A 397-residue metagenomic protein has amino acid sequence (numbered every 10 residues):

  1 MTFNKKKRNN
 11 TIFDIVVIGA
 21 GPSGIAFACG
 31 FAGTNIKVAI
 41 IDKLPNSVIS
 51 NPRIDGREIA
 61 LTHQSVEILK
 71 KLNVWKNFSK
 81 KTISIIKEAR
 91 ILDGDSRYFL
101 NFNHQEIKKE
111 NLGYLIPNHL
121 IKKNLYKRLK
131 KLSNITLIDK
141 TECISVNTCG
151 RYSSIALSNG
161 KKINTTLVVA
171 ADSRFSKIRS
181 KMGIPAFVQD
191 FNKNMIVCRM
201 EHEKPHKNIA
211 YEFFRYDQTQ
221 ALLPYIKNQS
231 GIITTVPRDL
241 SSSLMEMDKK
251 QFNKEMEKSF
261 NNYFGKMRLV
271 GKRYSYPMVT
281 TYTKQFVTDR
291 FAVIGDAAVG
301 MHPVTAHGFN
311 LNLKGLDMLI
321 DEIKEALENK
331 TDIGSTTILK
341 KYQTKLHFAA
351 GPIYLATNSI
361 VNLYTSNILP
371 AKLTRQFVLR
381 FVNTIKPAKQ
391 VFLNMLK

Functional and structural regions predicted by a protein language model:
M1-F13: A short, basic/flexible loop-to-alpha-helix module at the beginning of a structural domain
K5, D321-K397: C-terminal helical "tail/cap" subdomain of flavin- and related membrane-associated enzymes
T11-I12, K70, I83-K181, Q189-N194: Conserved N-terminal helical subregion
F13-I40: N-terminal Rossmann-like FAD-binding beta1-loop-alpha1 element of flavoenzymes
A32-R57: Glycine-rich FAD pyrophosphate-binding loop
R53-G94: N-terminal FAD cofactor-binding segment of flavoenzymes
L69, L167-K266, G271-R273: Conserved FAD-binding catalytic core of PHBH/FMO-like flavoproteins
L240-N329, G334-T336: FAD/FMN-dependent oxidoreductases across multiple families
